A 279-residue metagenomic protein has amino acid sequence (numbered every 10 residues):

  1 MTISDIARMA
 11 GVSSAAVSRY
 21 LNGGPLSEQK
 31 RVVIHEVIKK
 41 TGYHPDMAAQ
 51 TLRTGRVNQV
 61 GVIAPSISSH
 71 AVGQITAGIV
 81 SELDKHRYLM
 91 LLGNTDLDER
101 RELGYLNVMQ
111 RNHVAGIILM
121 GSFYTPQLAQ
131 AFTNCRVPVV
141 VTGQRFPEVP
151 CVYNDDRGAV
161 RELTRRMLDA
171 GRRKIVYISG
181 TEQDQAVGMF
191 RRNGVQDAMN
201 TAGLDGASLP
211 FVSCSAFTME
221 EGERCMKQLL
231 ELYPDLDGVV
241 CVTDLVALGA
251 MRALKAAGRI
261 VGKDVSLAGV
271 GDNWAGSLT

Functional and structural regions predicted by a protein language model:
M1-N58: N-terminal helix-turn-helix DNA-binding module of bacterial transcription factors
S14-R19, R53-S68, K174-T181: Short beta-strand segments enriched in small/hydrophobic residues
V32, Y43-A115, N193-Q196: Amphipathic helical "hinge" segments at domain boundaries
K40, S81-H86, Q110, N134-V141 (+1 more regions): Bacterial carbohydrate/catabolite-sensing allosteric modules
K40-D46, R100, M120-S122, E223 (+1 more regions): Short gly/ser/thr-rich secondary-structure transition/capping motifs
D96-E99, M120-T125, F146, L245: Short beta->alpha connector loops
Y124-C135: Active-site-adjacent beta->alpha loops and helix N-cap segments on the catalytic face of soluble alpha/beta enzymes
